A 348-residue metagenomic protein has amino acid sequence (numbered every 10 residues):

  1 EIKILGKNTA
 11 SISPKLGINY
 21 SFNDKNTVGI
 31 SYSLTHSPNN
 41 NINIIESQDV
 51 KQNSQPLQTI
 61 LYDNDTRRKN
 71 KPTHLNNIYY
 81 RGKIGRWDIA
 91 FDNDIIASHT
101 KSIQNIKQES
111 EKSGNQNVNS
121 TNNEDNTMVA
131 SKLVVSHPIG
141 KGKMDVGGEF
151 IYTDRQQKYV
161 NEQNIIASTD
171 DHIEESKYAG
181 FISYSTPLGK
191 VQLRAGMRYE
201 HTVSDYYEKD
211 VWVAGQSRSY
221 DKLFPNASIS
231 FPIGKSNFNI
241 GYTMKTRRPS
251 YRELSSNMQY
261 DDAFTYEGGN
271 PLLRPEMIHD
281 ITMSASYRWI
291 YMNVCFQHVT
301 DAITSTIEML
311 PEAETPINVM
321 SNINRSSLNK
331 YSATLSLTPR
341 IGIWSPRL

Functional and structural regions predicted by a protein language model:
E1, N41-Q58, S102-K112, Q156-I165 (+5 more regions): Outer-membrane beta-barrel translocator domains and adjoining extracellular loop/strand segments of Gram-negative
E1, T9-S13: Outer-membrane beta-barrel translocator/receptor signature
I2-I4, T59-T66, G114-T121, Q163-D170 (+4 more regions): Extracellular loop and loop/strand-boundary signature of outer-membrane beta-barrel proteins
S13-N39, D63-E208, P232-N239, Y291 (+1 more regions): Face-selective signature of the C-terminal outer-membrane beta-barrel domain
T35-N39, N43, T246-R248: A surface-exposed, glycine/aromatic-enriched loop/edge motif typical of exported proteins
D65-R67, K71, T169-E175, G215-R218 (+2 more regions): Outer-membrane beta-barrel signature, preferentially recognizing the C-terminal barrel domain of Gram-negative
D94, F238-N239, P275-V319, L337 (+1 more regions): Membrane-embedded beta-barrel scaffold of Gram-negative outer-membrane proteins
